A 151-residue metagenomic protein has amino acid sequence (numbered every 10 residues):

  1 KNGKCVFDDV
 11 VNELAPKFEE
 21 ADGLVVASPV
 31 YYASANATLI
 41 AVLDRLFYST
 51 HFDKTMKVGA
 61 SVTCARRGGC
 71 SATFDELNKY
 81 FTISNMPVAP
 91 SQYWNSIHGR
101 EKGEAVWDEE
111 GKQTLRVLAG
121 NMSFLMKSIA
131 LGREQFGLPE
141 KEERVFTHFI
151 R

Functional and structural regions predicted by a protein language model:
K1, N78, W107-E109: Short, hinge-like loop/turn segments at secondary-structure boundaries
G3-Y93: Helix-loop-strand module that forms the ligand-binding subsite of alpha/beta enzymes
P87-R151: Glycine-rich phosphate/pyrophosphate-binding loop and the adjoining helix
